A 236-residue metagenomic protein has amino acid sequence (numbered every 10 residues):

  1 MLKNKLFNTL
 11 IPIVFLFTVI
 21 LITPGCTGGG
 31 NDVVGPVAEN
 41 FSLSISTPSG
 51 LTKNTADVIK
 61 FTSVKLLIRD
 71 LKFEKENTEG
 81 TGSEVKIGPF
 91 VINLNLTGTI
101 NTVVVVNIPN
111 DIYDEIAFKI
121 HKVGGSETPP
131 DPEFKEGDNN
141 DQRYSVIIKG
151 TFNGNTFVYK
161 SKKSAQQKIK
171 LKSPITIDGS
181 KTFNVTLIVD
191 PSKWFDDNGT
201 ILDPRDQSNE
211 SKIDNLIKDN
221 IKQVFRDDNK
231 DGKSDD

Functional and structural regions predicted by a protein language model:
L2-I13: Bacterial N-terminal signal peptides that target proteins for export
L16-I20: Alpha-helical transmembrane segments
I22-G25: C-terminal motif of bacterial Sec signal peptides marking the signal peptidase cleavage site
T27-D236: A short, solvent-exposed, low-complexity linear motif enriched for acidic/polar residues with Pro/Gly/Ser/Thr
